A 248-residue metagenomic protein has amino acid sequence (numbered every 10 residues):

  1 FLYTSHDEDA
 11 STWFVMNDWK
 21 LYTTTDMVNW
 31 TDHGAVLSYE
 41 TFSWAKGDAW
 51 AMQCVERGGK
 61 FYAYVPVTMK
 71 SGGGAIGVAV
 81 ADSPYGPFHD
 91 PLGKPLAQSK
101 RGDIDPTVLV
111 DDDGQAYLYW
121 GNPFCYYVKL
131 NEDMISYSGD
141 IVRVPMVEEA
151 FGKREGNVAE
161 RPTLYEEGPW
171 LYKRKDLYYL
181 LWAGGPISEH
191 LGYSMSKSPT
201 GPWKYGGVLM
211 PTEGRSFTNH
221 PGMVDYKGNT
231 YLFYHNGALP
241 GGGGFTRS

Functional and structural regions predicted by a protein language model:
F1-S248: Carbohydrate-active catalytic/glycan-binding domains of CAZyme proteins, especially the secreted or lumenal ectodomains
